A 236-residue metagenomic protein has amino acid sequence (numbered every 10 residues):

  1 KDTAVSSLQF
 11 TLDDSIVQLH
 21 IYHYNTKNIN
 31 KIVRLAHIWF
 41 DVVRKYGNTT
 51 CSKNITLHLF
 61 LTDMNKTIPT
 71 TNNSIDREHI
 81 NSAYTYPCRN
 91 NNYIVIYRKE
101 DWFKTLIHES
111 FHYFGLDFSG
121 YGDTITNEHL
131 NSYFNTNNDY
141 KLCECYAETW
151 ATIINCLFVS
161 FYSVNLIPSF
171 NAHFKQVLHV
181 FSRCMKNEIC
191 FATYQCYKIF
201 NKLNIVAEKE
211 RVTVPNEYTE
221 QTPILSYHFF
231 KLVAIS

Functional and structural regions predicted by a protein language model:
K1-R89, I96-E100: Auxiliary, metal-adjacent structural segments of Zn-dependent hydrolase domains
N25, K45, T49, D63 (+4 more regions): Short amphipathic alpha-helical interaction elements and helix-loop-helix interfaces that mediate dimerization
V33-A36, K104-I107, E144-E148: Generic preference for well-ordered alpha-helical elements
T70-N90, F111, G115-T136: Short, flexible helix-coil linker/hinge segments at the edges of structured domains or between repeats
N92-Y97, D101-T105, Y113: A recognition module on extended beta-rich or small alphabeta surfaces enriched in W/G with H and D/E
K104-D117, A151: Active-site recognition of the HExxH zinc-binding catalytic motif
F118-C190: Post-HExxH zinc-binding segment in Zn-dependent metallohydrolases
V177-S236: Pan-zinc metallopeptidase signature
